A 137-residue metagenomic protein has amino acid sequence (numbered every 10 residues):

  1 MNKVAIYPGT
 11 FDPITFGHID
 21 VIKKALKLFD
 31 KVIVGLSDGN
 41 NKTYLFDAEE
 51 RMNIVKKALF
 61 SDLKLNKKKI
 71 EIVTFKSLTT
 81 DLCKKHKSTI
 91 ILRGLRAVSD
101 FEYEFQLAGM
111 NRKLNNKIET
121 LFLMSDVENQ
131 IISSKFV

Functional and structural regions predicted by a protein language model:
M1-V137: Nucleotidyltransferase catalytic core that binds NTPs
